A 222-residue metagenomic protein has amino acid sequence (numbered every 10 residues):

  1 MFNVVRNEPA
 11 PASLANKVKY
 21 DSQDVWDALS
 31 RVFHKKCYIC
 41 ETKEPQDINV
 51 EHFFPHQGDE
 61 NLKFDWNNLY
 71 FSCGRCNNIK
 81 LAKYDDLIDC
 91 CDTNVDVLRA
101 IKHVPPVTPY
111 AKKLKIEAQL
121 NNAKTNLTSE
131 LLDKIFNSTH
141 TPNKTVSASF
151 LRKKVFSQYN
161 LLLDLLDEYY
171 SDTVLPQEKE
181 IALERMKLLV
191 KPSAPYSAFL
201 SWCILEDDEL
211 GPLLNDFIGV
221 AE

Functional and structural regions predicted by a protein language model:
M1-K36, G58-F64, N160-L163: Short, charged surface segments at domain edges that flank catalytic/cofactor-binding sites
V18, I39-S72, K80-I101: Histidine-centered nuclease catalytic patch
W26, W66, Y196-F199: Tryptophan-centered motif/residue detector
C76: DNA major-groove recognition helix of helix-turn-helix/homeodomain DNA-binding modules
L81-S171: Domain-level detector of nuclease and nuclease-like folds in predominantly extracellular/periplasmic contexts
E130-E222: C-terminal, charged low-complexity interaction regions
